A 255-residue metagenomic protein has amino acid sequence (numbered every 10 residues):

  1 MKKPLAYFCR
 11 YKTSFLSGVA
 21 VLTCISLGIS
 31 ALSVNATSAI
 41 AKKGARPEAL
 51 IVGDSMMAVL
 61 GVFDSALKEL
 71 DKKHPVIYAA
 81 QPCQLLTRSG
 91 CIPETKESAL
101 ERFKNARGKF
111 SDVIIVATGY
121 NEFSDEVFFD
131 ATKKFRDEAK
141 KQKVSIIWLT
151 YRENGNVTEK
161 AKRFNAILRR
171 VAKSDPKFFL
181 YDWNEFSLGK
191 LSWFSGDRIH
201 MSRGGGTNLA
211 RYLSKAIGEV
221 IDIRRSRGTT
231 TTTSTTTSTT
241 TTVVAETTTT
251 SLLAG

Functional and structural regions predicted by a protein language model:
M1-Y11: N-terminal secretory signal peptides that target proteins for export/translocation
R10-I29: Sec-dependent N-terminal signal peptides
L27-P47: C-terminal region of N-terminal signal peptides and the immediate post-cleavage residues of exported proteins
S38-K43, D222-G255: Composition-driven, intrinsically disordered low-complexity tracts enriched in small residues
A45-V52, M56-D130: Conserved SGNH/GDSL esterase-like catalytic core that processes O-acyl groups on lipids and polysaccharides
L60-A66, T95, A99-R102, F128-F135 (+5 more regions): Stable alpha-helical elements in mature extracytoplasmic
I115-N121, R136-R163: Active-site segments of SGNH/GDSL-like serine hydrolases that catalyze O-acetyl group transfer/hydrolysis on lipids
G155-T233, L252-L253: Catalytic His-Asp segment of secreted/periplasmic serine-dependent ester chemistry enzymes
